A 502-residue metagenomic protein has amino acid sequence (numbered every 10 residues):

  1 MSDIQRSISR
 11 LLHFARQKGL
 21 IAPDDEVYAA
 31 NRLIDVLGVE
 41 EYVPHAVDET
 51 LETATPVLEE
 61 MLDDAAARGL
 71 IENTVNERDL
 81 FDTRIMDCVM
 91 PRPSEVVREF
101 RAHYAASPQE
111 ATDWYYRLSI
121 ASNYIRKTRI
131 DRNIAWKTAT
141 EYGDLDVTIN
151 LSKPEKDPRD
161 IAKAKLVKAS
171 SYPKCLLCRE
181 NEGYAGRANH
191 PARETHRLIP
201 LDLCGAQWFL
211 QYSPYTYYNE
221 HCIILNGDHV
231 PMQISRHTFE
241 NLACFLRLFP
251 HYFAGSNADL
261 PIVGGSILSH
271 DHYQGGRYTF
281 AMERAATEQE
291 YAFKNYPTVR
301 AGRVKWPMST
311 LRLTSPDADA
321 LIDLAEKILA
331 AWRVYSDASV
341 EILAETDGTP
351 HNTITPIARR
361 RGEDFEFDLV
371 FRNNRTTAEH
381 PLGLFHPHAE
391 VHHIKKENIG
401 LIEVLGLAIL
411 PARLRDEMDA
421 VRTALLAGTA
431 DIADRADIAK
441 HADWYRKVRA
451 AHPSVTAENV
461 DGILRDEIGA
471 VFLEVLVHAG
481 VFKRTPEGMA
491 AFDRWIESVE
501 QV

Functional and structural regions predicted by a protein language model:
M1-I224, D228-P231, P307, L321-A325 (+2 more regions): Active-site microenvironments that recognize anionic phosphate/pyrophosphate groups
T195-I199, G227-A254: Helical scaffold of the NTase/Pol beta-like nucleotidyltransferase catalytic core
W208-S213, T238-L246, A292-V299: Structured alpha-helical segments in the cores of large, soluble enzyme domains
L210, A254, D271-Y273: Hydrophobic faces of well-ordered beta-strands that scaffold small-molecule active sites in alpha/beta enzyme cores
N219, H251-F253, S266-L268, A281 (+2 more regions): Coil-to-beta-strand transition motifs
E220-H221, L225-N226, G264-F280, V370: Histidine-centered divalent-metal-coordination microenvironment in nucleic-acid enzymes
H237, P250-S266, G275-L329, R333-S336: Catalytic or ion-translocation cores adjacent to nucleophile or general acid/base/metal-coordination motifs in diverse
P261-S269, D347-T353: Beta-rich nucleic-acid/ligand-interaction surfaces
